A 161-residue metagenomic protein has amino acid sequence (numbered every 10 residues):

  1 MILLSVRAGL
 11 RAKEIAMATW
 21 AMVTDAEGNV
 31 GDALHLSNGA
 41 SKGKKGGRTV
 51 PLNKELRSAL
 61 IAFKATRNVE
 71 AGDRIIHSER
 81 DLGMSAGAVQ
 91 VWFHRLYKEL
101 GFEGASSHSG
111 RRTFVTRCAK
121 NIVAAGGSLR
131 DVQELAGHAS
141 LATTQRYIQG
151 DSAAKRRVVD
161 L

Functional and structural regions predicted by a protein language model:
I2-A12, D32, P51: Basic/aromatic DNA-contact patch characteristic of tyrosine site-specific recombinases
L3, R7, E14, T113-H138 (+1 more regions): C-terminal catalytic core of tyrosine-transesterase DNA break-rejoin enzymes
A8, T19, I122-V123, D151: Active-site catalytic pocket residues across diverse enzymes, especially alpha/beta-hydrolases
I15, L36, I76, F93 (+1 more regions): Mobile genetic element proteins and their domesticated derivatives, centered on retroelements and DNA transposons
M17-S58: Conserved tyrosine-mediated DNA breakage-rejoining catalytic core shared by Y-recombinases
A40-K42, A136-L161: Catalytic-site neighborhood detector that most strongly recognizes the C-terminal catalytic loop/helix of tyrosine
S41-I61, D73-H94: C-terminal catalytic core of Y-nucleophile DNA break-rejoin enzymes
S107-H108: Catalytic tyrosine of NAD(P)H-dependent dehydrogenase/reductases that use a Tyr as the general acid/base
